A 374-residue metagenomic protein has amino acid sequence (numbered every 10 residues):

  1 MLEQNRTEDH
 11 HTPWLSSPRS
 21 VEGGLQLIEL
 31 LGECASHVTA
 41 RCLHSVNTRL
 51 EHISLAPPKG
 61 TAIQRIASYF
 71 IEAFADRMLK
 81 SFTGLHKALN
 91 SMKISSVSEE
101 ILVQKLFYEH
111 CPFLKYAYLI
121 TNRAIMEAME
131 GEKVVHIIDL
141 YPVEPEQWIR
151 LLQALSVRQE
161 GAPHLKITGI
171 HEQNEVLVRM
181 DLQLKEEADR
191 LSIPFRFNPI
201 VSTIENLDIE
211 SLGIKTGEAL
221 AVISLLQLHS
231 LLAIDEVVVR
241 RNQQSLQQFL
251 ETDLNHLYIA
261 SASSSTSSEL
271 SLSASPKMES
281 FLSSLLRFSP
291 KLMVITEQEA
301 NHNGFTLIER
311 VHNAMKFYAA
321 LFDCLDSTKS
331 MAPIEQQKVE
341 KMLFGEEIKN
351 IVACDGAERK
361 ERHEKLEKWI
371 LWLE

Functional and structural regions predicted by a protein language model:
M1-E374: Long, compositionally biased intrinsically disordered terminal regions
